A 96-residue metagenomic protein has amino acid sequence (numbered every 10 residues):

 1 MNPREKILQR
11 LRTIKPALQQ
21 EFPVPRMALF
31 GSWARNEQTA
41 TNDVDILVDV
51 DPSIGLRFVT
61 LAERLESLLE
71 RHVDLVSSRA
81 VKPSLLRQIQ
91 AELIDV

Functional and structural regions predicted by a protein language model:
M1-R26, R35-A40, V50-V96: Catalytic core of pol beta-like nucleotidyltransferases
A28, D45-L47: Short, well-ordered beta-strand segments
F30-S32: Glycine-rich beta-strand-to-loop/alpha-helix junction loops that act as flexible
